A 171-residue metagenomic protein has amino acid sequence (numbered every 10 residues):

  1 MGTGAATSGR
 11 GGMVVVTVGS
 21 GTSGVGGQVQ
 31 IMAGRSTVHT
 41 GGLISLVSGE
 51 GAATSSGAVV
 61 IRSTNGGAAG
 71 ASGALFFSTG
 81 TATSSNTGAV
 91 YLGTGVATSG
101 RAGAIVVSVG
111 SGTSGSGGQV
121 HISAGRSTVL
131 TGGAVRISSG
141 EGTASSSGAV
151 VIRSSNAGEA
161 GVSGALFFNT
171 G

Functional and structural regions predicted by a protein language model:
M1-G171: Surface-exposed, glycine- and small/polar-enriched segments that build interaction surfaces at terminal
